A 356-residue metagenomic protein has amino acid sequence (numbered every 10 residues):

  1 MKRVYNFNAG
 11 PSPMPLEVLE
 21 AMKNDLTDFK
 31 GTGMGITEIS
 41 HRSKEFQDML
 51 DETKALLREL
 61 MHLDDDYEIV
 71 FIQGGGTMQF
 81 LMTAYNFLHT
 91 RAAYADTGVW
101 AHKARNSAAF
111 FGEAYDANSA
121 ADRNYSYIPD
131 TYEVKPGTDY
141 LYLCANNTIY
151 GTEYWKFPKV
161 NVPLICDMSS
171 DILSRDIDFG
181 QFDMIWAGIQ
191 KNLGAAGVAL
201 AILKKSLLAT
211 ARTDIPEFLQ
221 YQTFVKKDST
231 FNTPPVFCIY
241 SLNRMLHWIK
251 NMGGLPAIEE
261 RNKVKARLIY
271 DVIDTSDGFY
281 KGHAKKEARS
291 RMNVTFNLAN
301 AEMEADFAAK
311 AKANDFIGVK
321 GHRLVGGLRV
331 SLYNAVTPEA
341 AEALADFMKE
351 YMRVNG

Functional and structural regions predicted by a protein language model:
M1-I39: N-terminal "arm"/small-domain region of PLP-dependent enzymes with the aminotransferase-like
R3-V4, A313, G326-G356: PLP-dependent enzyme catalytic core of the Aspartate aminotransferase-like
P15, I189-Y270, K285, V354-G356: Active-site C-terminal subdomain of aminotransferase-like
G31-Q79, T97, S107: Conserved N-terminal alpha-helix of the aminotransferase class I/II PLP-enzyme fold
F87-H102: Conserved PLP-anchoring active-site segment centered on the Schiff-base-forming lysine
A108, A120-I172: Active-site phosphate-binding strand-loop segment of PLP-dependent enzymes
I165, F179-Q190, A199: Conserved active-site segment immediately N-terminal to the catalytic lysine that forms the internal aldimine
Y280-K310: Conserved PLP-binding catalytic core of the aspartate aminotransferase-like
